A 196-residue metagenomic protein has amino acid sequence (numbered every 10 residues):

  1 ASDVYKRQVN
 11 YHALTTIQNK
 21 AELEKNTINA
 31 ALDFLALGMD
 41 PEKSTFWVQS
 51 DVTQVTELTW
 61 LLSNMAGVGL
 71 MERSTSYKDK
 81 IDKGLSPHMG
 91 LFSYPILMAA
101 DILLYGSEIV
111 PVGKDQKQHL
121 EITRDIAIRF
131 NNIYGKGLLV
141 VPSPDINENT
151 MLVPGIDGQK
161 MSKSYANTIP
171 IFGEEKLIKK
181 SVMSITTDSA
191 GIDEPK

Functional and structural regions predicted by a protein language model:
A1-Y5: Short, small-residue-biased leader/transition segments that mark boundaries at the very start of proteins
K6-L14: Short, conserved active-site loops that position catalytic residues or coordinate cofactors/metal ions across diverse
L14-A31, E57-N64: Glycine-rich loop at the start of a catalytic domain that most often binds anionic cofactors/ligands
T27-F46: A glycine-rich helix N-cap at a beta->alpha junction
F34, L62, D115: Divalent metal-coordination and catalytic microenvironments
E42-T56, T75-G84, I146: Short, glycine/charge-rich beta-strand/loop segments that flank catalytic centers and engage negatively charged groups
A66-Y77: Acidic, His- and aromatic-enriched active-site or binding-groove loops in soluble protein domains that engage sugars
K78-K196: Active-site cores that bind ATP or allylic diphosphates and position pyrophosphate for catalysis
